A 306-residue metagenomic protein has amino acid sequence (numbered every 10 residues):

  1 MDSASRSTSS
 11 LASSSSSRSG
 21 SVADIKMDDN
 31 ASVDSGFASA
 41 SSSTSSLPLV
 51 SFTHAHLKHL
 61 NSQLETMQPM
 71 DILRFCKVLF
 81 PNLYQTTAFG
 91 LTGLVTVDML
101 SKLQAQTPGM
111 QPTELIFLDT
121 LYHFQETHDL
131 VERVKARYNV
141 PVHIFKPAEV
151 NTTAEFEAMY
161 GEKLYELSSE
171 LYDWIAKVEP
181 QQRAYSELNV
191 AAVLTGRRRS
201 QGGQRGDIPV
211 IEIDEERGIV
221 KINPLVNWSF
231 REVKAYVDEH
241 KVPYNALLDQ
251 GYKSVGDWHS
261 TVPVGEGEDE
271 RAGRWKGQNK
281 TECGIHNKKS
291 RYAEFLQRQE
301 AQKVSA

Functional and structural regions predicted by a protein language model:
D2-A306: Nucleotide-activated chemistry modules centered on ATP-dependent adenylation/adenylyltransferase
